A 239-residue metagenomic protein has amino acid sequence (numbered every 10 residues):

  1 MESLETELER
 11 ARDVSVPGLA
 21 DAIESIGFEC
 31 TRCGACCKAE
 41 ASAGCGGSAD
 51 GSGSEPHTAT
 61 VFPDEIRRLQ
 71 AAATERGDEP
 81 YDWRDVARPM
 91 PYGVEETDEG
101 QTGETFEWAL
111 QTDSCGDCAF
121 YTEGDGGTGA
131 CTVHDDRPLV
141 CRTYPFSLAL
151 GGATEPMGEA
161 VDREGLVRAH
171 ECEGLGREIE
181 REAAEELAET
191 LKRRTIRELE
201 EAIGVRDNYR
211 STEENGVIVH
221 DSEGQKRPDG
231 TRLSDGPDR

Functional and structural regions predicted by a protein language model:
M1-R239: Short loop/turn segments that flank or connect secondary-structure elements
